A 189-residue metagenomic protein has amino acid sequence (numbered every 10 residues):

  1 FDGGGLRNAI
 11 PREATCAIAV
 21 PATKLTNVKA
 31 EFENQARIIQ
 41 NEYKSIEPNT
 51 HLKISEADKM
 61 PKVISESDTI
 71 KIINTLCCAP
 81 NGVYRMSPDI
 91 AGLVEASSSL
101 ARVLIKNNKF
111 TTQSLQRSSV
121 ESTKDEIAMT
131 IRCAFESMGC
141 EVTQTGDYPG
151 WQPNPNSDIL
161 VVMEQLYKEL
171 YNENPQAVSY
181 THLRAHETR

Functional and structural regions predicted by a protein language model:
F1-R117: Midchain, well-structured core segments that form catalytic/ion-binding scaffolds
N27-A30, N34-N41, N74, C78 (+7 more regions): Charged/polar, solvent-exposed surface patches and flexible loops
S97, A101-V178: Substrate-recognition/cap regions that form aromatic- and gly/pro-loop-enriched pockets for small-molecule ligands
T181-T188: Conserved small/polar residues in nucleotide/adenosyl-binding loops
